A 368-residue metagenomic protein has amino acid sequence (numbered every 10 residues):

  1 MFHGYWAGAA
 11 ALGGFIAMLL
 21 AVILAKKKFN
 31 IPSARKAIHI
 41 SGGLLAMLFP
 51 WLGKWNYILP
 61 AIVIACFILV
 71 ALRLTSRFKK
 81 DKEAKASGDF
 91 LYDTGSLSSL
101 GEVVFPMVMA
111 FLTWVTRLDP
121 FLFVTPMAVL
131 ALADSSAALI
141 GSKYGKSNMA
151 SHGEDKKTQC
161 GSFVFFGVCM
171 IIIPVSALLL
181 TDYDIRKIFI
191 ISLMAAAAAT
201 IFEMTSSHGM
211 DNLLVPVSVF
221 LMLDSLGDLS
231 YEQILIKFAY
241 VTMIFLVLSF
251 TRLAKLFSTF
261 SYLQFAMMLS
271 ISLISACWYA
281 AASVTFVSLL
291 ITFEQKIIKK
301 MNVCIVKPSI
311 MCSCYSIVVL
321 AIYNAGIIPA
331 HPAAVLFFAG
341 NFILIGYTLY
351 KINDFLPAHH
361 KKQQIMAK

Functional and structural regions predicted by a protein language model:
F2-Y5, A9, L20-L59, A71-V175 (+2 more regions): Interhelical loop and helix-boundary elements at the membrane-water interface of polytopic inner-membrane proteins
F15-M18: Extended non-core architectural segments that shape protein topology and connectivity
I62-V63: Short, low-hydrophobicity acidic/polar segments
L180-I185, I328-H331: Membrane-interface helix termini and inter-helical loops of multi-pass transporters
F189-I190: Hydrophobic alpha-helical transmembrane segments
